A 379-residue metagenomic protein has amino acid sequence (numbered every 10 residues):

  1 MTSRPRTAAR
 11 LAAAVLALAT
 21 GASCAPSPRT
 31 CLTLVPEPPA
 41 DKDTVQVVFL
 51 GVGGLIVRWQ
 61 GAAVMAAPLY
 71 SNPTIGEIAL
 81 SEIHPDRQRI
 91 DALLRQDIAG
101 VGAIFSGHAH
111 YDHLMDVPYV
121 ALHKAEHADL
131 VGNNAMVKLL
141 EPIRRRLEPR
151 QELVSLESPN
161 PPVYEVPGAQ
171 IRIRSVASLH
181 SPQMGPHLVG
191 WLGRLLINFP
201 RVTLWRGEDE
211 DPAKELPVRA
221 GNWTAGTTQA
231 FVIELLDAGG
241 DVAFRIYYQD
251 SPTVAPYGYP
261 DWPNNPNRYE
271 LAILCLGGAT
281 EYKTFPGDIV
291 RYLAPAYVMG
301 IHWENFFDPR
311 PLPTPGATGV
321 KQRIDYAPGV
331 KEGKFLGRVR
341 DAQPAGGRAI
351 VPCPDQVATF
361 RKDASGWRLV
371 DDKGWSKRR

Functional and structural regions predicted by a protein language model:
T2-A12: Bacterial N-terminal signal peptides that target proteins for export
A22-S23: C-terminal motif of bacterial Sec signal peptides marking the signal peptidase cleavage site
P28-K42, N134-A230, E234-D241, Q343-P344 (+3 more regions): Metallo-beta-lactamase
L32-A40, W59-H110, M115-L122, P182-L196 (+1 more regions): Pre-active-site segment of Zn-dependent metallo-hydrolases
A66-A67, G100-H110, V131-N133, I246-P252 (+3 more regions): Active-site neighborhood of phospho(di)ester-bond hydrolases with catalytic His/Asp-centered motifs
M115-A125, P142-I143, P311: Metal-dependent catalytic neighborhoods of phosphoester/phosphodiester hydrolases
D129, V137, E141-R172, R291-R379: Binuclear metal-ion centers of metallo-dependent hydrolases, dominated by the metallo-beta-lactamase
E210-L293: Active-site-proximal loop/helix segments of hydrolase catalytic cores
